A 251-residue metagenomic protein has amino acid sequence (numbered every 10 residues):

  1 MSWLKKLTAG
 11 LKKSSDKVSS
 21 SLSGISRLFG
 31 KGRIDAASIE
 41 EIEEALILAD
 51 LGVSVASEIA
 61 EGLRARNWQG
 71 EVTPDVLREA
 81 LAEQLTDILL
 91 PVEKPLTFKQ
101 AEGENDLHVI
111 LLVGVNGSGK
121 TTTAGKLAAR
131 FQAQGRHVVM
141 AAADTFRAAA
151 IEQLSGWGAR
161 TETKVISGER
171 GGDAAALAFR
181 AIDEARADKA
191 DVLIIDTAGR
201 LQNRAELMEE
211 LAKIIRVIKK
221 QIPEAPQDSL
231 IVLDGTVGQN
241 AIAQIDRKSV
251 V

Functional and structural regions predicted by a protein language model:
M1-G10: Compositionally biased, charge-rich terminal segments
K6, Q153-W157, E210-K213, Q244-R247: Alpha-helical scaffold elements adjacent to nucleotide-binding pockets in ATP/GTP-utilizing enzyme cores
K13, K17-A143, A149-G171, A175-I195: Primarily NTPase-proximal linker/entry elements flanking Walker-type ATP/GTP-binding cores
R147, G199-R200, V237: Short, glycine/acidic-enriched loop or turn micro-motifs at the edges of active sites
A150-Q153, L177-A178, N203-M208, N240-I245: Short, well-ordered secondary-structure micro-motifs
T163, E209-G235, R247: Inter-motif core of Ras-like GTPase G domains
D173-P223: Phosphate-binding/switch loop-helix module in NTP-utilizing enzymes
V250-V251: Conserved small/polar residues in nucleotide/adenosyl-binding loops
